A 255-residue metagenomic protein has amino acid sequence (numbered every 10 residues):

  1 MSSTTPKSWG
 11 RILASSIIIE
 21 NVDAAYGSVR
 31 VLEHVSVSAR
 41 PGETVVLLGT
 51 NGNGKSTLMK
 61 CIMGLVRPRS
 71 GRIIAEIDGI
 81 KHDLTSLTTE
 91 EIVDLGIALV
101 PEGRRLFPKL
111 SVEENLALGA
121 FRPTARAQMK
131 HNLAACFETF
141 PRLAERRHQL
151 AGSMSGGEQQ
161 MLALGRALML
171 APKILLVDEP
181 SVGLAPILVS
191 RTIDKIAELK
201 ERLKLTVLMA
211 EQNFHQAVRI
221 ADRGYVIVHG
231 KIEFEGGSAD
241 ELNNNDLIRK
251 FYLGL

Functional and structural regions predicted by a protein language model:
I17-I19, L32: Conserved structural motif at the start of ABC-family nucleotide-binding domains
G27, V45, V112-H131, T139-P141 (+2 more regions): ABC-type ATPase nucleotide-binding domains, specifically the catalytic core motifs of the NBD
L48-T50: The feature captures the beta-strand-to-loop junction immediately N-terminal to the Walker
M63: Helix-to-loop junction immediately C-terminal to a conserved catalytic motif
R72-V93, S238-A239: ABC ATPase NBD Q-loop/coupling interface
L150-M154, E158: Conserved ABC ATPase signature
A167-L168: ABC ATPase C-loop
S190-K204: Helical segment within the ABC ATPase nucleotide-binding domain
